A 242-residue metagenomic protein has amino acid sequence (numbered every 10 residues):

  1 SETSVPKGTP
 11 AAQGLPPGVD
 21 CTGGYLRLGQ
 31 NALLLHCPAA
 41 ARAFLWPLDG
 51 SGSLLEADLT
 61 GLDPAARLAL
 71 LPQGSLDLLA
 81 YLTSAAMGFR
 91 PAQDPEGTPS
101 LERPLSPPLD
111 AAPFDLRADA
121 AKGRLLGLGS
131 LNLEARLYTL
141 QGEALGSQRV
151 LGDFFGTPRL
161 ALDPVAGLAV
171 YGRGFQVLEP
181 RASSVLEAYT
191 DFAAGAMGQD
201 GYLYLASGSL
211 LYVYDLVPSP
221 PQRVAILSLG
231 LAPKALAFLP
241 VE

Functional and structural regions predicted by a protein language model:
E2-S4, G50, F89-T98, L140-E143 (+1 more regions): Short loop/turn segments immediately following beta-strands, especially the blade-tip and inter-blade linker loops
P6-G18, G52-G61, G97-P108, E143-G152 (+2 more regions): A short beta-strand motif characteristic of beta-propeller blades
P17-Q30, G61-G74, D110-A121, G152-V165 (+2 more regions): Repeated scaffold domains used in trafficking and secretory/extracellular systems, primarily beta-propellers
A32-L35, D77-A80, R124-G127, G167-V170 (+1 more regions): Conserved beta-propeller blade signature
H36-A39, L82-S84, L128-L131, G172-G174 (+1 more regions): Short loop/turn segments immediately following the C-termini of beta-strands
F44, M87-G88, R136, Q176 (+1 more regions): WD40 beta-propeller blade core
F114-D119, L128-L186: Eukaryotic tandem repeat interaction scaffolds
Y212, P218-E242: Blade-level signature of beta-propeller repeat domains, shared across WD40, Kelch, NHL, RCC1 and BNR/Asp-box propellers
